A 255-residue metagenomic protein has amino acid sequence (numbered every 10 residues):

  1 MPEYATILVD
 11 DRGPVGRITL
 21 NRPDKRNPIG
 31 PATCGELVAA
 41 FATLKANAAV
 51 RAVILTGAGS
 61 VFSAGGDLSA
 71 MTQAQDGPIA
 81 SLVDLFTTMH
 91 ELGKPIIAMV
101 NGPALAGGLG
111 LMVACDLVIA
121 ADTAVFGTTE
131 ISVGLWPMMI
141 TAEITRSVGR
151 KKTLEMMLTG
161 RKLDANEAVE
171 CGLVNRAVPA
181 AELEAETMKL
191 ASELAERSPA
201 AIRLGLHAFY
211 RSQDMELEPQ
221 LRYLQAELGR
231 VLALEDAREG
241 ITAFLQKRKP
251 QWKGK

Functional and structural regions predicted by a protein language model:
M1-A58, T87: Conserved CoA-thioester-binding segment of acyl-CoA-metabolizing enzymes
M1-G16, G160-N166, A181, A185 (+1 more regions): C-terminal alpha-helix plus adjacent terminal tail
I18, R22, L37, L55 (+5 more regions): Terminal peptide-recognition signature
N21, N27, G57-G59, G65-D67 (+3 more regions): Conserved phosphate-binding and hydrolysis motifs of nucleotide-dependent enzymes
G35, A42, A49, G57-E91 (+2 more regions): Glycine- (often His-adjacent) and acidic-residue-rich active-site loop that binds/positions the CoA thioester
S81-F86, M139-E143, K152, L204 (+2 more regions): Hydrophobic alpha-helical segments typical of transmembrane helices and their membrane-interface/capping positions
H90-A200, A233-L234, R238-T242, R248: Crotonase-fold acyl-CoA enzyme core
